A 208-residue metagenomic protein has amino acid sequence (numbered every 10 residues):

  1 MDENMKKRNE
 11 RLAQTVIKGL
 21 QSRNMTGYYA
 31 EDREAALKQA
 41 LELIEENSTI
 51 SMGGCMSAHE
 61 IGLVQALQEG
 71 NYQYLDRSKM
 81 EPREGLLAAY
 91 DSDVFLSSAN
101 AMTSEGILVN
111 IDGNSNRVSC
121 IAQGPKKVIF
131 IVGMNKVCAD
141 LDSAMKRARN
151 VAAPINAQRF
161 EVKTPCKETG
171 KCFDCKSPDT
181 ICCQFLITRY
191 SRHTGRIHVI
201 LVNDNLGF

Functional and structural regions predicted by a protein language model:
M1-N9: Glycine- and acidic-residue-enriched helix-capping/strand-helix junction motifs
E3, M25-G27, M134: Short, flexible active-site loop motifs that bind/organize anionic cofactors or intermediates
N9-L96: N-terminal active-site beta-alpha-beta segment that forms phosphate/nucleotide-binding and substrate-recognition loops
Y90-F208: Conserved phosphate- and dinucleotide-binding cores of soluble alpha/beta proteins, encompassing both enzyme active
